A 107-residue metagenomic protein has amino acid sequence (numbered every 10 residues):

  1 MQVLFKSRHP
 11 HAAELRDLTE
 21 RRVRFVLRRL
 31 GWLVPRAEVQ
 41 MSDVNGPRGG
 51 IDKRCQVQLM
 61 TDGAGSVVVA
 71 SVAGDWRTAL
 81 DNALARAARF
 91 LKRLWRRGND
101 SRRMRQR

Functional and structural regions predicted by a protein language model:
M1-R107: N-terminal, polar/charged subdomain of small-to-medium soluble alpha/beta proteins
